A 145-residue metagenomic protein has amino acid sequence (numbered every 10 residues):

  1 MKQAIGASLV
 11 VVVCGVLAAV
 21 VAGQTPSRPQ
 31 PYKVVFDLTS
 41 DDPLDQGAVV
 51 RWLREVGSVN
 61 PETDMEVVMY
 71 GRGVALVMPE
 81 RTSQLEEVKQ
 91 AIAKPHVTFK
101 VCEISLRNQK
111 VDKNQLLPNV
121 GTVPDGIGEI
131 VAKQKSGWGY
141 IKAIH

Functional and structural regions predicted by a protein language model:
M1-A4: Positively charged n-region of N-terminal signal peptides that target proteins for export
S8-A18: Bacterial N-terminal signal peptides
V21-H145: Secreted/extracellular ectodomain signature
